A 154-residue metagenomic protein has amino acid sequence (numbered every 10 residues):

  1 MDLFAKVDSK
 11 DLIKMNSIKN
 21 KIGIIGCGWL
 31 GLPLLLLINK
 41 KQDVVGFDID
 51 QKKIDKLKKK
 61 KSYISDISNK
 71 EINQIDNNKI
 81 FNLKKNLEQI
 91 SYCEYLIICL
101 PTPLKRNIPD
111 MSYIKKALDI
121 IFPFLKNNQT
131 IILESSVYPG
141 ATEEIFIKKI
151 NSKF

Functional and structural regions predicted by a protein language model:
D2-S62: NAD(P)+-binding Rossmann beta1-loop-alpha1 motif at the extreme N-terminus of oxidoreductases
G23, V45, N82, T130-I132: A structural signal for isolated positions on well-ordered beta-strands in alpha/beta enzyme cores
N39, S91, L125-K126: Short conserved AdoMet
D43, E94, N128-Q129: The start of beta-strands in P-loop NTPase/AAA+ ATPase cores
S62-F81: N-terminal glycine-rich dinucleotide-binding loop that anchors FAD/FMN and/or NAD(P) in oxidoreductases
N77-C93: Short acidic low-complexity segments
L96-I98, L133: Redox-cofactor binding/interface segments in oxidoreductases and associated redox assembly factors
P103-F154: Rossmann-like NAD(P)(H) cofactor-binding subdomain of soluble oxidoreductases
